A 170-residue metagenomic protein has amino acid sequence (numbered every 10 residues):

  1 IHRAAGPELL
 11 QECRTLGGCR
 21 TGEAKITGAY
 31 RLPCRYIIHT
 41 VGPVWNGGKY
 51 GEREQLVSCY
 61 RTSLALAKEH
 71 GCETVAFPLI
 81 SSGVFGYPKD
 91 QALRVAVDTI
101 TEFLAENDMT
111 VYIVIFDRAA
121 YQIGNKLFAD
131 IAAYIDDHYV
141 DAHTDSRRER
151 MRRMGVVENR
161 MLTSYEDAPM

Functional and structural regions predicted by a protein language model:
I1-M170: Macrodomain-like recognition of ADP-ribose-binding/processing modules
